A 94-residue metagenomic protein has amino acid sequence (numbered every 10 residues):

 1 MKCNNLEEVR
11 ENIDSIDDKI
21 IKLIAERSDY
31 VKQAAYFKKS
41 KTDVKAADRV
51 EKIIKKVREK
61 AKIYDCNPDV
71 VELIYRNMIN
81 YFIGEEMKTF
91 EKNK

Functional and structural regions predicted by a protein language model:
M1-K94: Domain-level signature for soluble enzymes in the chorismate/prephenate branch of the shikimate pathway
